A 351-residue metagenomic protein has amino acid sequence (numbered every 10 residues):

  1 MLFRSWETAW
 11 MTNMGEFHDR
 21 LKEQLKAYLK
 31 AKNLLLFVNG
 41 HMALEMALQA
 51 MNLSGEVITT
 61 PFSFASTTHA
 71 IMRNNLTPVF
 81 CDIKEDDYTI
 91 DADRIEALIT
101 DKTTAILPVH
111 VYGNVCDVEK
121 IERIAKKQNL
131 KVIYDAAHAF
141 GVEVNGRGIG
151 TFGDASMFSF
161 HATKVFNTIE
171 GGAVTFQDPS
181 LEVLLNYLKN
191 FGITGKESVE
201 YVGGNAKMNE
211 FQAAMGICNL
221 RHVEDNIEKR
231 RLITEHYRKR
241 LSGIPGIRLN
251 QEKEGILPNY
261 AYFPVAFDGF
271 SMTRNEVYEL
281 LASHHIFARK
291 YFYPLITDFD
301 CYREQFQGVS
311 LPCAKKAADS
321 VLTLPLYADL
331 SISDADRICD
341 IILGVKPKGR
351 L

Functional and structural regions predicted by a protein language model:
M1-L2: Short, small-residue-biased leader/transition segments that mark boundaries at the very start of proteins
W10-E56, F62, A70-R73, F80-D82 (+1 more regions): Phosphate-binding glycine-rich loop
E16-Q24, Y28-L34, D93, A105-V109 (+3 more regions): PLP-dependent aminotransferase class I/II
L35, I58, V79, V132-I133 (+3 more regions): Structural detector of well-ordered beta-strand residues that form the stable sheet scaffold of enzyme domains
E45, Q49, H69, R123 (+3 more regions): Short, well-ordered alpha-helices that flank and scaffold nucleotide-derived cofactor binding pockets
Q49-A136, E143: PLP-dependent aminotransferase-like
Y134-T168, V183, G195-E200, R248: Conserved active-site segment immediately N-terminal to the catalytic lysine that forms the internal aldimine
F158-S159, G172-D178, I217: Short beta-strand-to-turn element immediately C-terminal to the catalytic PLP-Schiff-base lysine in fold type I
